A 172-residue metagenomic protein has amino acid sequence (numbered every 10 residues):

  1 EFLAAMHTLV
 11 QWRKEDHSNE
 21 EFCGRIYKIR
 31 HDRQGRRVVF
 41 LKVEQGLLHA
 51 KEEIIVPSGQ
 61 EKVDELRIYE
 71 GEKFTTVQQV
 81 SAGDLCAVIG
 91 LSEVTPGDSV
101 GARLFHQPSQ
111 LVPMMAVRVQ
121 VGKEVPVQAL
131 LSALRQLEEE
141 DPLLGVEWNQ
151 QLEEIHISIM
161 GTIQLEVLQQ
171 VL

Functional and structural regions predicted by a protein language model:
E1-L172: Structural and coupling elements of P-loop NTPases
